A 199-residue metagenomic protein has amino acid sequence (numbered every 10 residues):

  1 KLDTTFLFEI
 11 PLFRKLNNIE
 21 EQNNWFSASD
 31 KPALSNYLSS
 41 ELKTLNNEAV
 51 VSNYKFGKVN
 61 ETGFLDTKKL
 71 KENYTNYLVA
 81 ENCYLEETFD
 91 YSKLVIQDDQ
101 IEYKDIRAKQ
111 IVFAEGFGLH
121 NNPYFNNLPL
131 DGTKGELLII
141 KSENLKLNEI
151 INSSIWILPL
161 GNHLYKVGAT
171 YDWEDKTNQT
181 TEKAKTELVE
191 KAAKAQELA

Functional and structural regions predicted by a protein language model:
K1-E48: Dinucleotide-binding Rossmann-like beta1-alpha1 core, especially the glycine-rich loop that anchors the ADP
L2, E81, A195: Change "in soluble alpha/beta enzymes" to "in soluble alpha/beta proteins
T5-F6, A114-A199: Active-site substrate-recognition segment that forms the wall of the catalytic cavity or substrate channel
R14-L16, K58, I139-K141: Short, well-ordered beta-strand micro-motif
V50-F56: A short, surface-exposed helix-loop junction/capping segment
F56-Q110, A114: Helical element adjacent to the flavin cofactor pocket in flavoenzyme catalytic cores
